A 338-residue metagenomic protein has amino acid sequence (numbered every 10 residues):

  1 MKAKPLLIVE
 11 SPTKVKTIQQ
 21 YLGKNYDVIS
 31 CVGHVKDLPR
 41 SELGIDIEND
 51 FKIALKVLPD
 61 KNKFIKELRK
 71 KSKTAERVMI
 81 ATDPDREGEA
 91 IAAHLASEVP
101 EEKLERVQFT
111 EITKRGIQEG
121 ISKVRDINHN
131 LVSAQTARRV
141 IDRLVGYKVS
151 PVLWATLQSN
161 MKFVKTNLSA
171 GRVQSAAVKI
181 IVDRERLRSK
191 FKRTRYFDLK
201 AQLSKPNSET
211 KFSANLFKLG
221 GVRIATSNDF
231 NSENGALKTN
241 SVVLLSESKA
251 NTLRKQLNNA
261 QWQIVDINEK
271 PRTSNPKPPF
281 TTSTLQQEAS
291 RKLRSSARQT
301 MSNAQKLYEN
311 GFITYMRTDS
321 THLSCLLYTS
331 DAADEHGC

Functional and structural regions predicted by a protein language model:
M1-D331: Toprim catalytic domain recognition across nucleic-acid enzymes
D331-C338: A short, hydrophobic C-terminal helix/tail in secreted or cell-surface proteins
